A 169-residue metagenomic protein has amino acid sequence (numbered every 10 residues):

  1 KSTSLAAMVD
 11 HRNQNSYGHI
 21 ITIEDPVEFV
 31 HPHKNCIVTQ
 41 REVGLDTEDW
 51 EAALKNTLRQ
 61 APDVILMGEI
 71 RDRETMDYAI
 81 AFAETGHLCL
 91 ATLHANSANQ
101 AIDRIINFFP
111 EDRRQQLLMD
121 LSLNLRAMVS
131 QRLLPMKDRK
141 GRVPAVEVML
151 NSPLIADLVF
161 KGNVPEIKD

Functional and structural regions predicted by a protein language model:
K1-D169: Short, flexible helix-loop junctions that flank or precede catalytic/ligand sites
